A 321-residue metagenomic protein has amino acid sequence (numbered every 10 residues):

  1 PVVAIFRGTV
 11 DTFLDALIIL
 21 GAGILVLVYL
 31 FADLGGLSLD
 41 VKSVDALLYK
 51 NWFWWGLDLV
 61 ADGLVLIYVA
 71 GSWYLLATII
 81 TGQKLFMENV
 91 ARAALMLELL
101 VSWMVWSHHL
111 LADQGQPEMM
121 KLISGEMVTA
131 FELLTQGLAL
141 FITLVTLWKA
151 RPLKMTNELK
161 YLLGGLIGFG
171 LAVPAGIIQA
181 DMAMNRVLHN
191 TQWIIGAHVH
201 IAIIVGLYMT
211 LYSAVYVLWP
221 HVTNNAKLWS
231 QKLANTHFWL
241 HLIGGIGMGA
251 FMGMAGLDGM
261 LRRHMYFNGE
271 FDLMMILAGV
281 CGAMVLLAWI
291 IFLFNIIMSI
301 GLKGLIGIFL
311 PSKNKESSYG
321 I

Functional and structural regions predicted by a protein language model:
P1-V2, D11-D40, W54-T81, E88-L111 (+6 more regions): Hydrophobic cores of alpha-helical transmembrane segments in multi-pass integral membrane proteins
S43-W55, L188-W193: Juxtamembrane membrane-water interface segments that cap and precede transmembrane helices
D113-E118, N185-H189, R262-M265: Membrane-interface helix termini and inter-helical loops of multi-pass transporters
E118-M119, L140: Glycine/proline-enriched, intrinsically flexible loops and inter-domain linkers
P152-L153, L159: Cytosolic-side membrane-entry/anchor segment at the start of a transmembrane helix
A226: Catalytic-face loop-and-helix region of soluble metabolic enzyme cores
